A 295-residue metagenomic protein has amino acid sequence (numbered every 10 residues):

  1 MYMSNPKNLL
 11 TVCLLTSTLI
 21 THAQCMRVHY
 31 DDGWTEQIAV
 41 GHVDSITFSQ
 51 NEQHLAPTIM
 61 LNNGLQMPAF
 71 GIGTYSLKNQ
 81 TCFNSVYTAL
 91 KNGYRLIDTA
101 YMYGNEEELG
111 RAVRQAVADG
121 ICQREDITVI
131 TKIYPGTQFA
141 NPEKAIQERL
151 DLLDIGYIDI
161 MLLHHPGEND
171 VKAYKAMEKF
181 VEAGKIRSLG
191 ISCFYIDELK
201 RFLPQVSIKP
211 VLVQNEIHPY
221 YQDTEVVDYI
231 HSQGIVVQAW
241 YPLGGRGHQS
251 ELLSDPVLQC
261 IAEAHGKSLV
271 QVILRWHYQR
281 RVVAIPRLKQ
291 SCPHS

Functional and structural regions predicted by a protein language model:
M1-M3, K7-T11, H22-E52, I59: Residue-level recognition of alpha-helix boundary/capping or hinge positions
T18-I20: N-terminal signal peptide c-region/cleavage motif recognized by signal peptidases
E52-I127, L243-G244: N-terminal binding-site loop/beta-alpha segment at the start of enzyme catalytic domains that lines or forms
P57, H165-S295: Beta/alpha (TIM)-barrel catalytic core signal, keyed to glycine-rich beta->alpha loops juxtaposed to Asp/Glu that bind
Y75-T81, A100-E108, P135-A140, P166-D170 (+2 more regions): Acidic-and-aromatic substrate-binding clefts and catalytic sites of carbohydrate-active enzymes
K78-L90, Q138-L152, D197-L199: Short, acidic/polar
Q123-T137, D159-P166: A short, structured active-site edge motif that brings together acidic residues
P142-L162, K179-A183: CE4/NodB-like, metal-dependent polysaccharide N-deacetylase domain that modifies extracellular/periplasmic N-acetylated
